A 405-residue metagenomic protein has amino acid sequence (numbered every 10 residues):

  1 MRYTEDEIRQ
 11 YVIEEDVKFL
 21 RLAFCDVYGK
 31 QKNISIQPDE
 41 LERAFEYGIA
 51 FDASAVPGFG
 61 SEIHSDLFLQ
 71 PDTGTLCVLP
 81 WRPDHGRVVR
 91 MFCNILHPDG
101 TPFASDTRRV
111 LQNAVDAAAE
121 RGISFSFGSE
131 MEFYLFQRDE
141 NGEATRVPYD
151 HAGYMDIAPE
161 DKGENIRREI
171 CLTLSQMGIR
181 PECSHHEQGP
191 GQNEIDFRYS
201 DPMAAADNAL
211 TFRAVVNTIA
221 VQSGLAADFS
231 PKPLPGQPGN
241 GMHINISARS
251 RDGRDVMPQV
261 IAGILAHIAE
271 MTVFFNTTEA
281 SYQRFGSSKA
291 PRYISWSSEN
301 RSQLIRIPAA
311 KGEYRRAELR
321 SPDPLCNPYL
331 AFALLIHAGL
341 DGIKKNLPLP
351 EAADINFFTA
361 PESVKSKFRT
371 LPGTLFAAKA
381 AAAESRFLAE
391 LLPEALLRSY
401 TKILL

Functional and structural regions predicted by a protein language model:
M1-C183, A205, Q259, S366-L405: ATP/Mg2+-dependent ligation/transfer catalytic cores
R2, D6, R108, E164 (+9 more regions): Conserved structured core elements
A23, N33-S35, F92, Y134 (+9 more regions): Structured core elements
D26, L96-P102, P159, Y199-A205 (+3 more regions): A generic structural motif
V27-K32, D99, L135, P190 (+5 more regions): Flexible loop/turn segments at secondary-structure boundaries
P80-R87, F125-S126, S184-G189, G236-Q237 (+2 more regions): Short glycine/proline-enriched loop/turn "hinge" motifs that connect secondary-structure elements and lie
Y134-L234, P238-S250: Helix-rich catalytic cores of soluble enzyme domains
I219, L225-A226, R249-L405: Catalytic-core signal marking the mid-to-C-terminal active-site face
